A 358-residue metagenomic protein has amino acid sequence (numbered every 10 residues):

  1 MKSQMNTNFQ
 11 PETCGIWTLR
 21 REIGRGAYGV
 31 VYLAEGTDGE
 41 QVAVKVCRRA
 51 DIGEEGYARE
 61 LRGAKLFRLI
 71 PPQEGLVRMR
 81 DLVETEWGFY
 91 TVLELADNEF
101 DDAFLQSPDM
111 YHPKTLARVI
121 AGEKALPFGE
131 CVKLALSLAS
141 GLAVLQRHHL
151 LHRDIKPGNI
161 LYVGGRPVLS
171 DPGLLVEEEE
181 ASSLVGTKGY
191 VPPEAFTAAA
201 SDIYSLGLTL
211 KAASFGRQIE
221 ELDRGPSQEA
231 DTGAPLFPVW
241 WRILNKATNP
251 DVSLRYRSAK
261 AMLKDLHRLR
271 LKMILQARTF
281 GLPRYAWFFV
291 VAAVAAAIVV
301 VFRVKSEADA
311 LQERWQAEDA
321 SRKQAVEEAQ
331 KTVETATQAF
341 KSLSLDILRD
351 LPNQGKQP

Functional and structural regions predicted by a protein language model:
V30: Conserved N-lobe ATP-binding subsite of Hanks-type protein kinase domains, especially the beta3 VAIK lysine
K45-A50: Conserved beta3-strand ATP-binding lysine motif
R78-F89, D97-N98: Short beta-strand micro-motifs within the conserved protein kinase catalytic domain, predominantly in the N-lobe
D101-L126: AlphaC helix of the protein kinase catalytic domain
L134-A135: Activation segment signature within eukaryotic-like protein kinase domains
L138-L150: Protein kinase catalytic-loop region centered on the HRD/HxD motif
T187-M273: C-terminal lobe helix-coil module of Hanks-type protein kinase domains
V299-P358: Charged/polar helix/coil "stalk" or linker segments at domain boundaries
